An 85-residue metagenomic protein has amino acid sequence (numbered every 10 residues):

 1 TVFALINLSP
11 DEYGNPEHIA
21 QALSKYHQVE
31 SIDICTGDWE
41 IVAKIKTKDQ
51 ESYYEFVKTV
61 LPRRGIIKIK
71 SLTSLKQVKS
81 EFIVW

Functional and structural regions predicted by a protein language model:
T1-W85: A compositional/biophysical signature of low hydrophobicity enriched in polar/charged and small residues
